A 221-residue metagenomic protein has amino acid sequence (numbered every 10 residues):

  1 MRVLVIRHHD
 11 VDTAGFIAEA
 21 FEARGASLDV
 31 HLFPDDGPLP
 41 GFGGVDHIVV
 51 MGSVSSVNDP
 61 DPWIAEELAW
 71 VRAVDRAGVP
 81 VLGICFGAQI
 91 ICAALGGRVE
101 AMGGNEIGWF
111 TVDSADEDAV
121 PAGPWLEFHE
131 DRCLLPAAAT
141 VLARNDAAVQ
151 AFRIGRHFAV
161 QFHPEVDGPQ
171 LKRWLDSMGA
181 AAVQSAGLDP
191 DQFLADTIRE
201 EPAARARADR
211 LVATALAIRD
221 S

Functional and structural regions predicted by a protein language model:
R2-R24: Short, charged N-terminal beta->alpha structural module
V5, E100, D113-S221: Amide-donor transfer/coupling interface in amidating biosynthetic enzymes
I6-H8, F33, F86: Cofactor-binding loop segments of dinucleotide-utilizing enzymes, especially the Rossmann-like FAD- and NAD(P)+-binding
A18-L82: Flexible gly/pro-rich beta->alpha loop and the following alpha-helix that scaffold active-site loops
S53-S56, G87, E165: Short glycine-rich anion-binding loops that position phosphate/pyrophosphate groups of nucleotides and phosphorylated
V74-R98: Catalytic nucleophile loop
